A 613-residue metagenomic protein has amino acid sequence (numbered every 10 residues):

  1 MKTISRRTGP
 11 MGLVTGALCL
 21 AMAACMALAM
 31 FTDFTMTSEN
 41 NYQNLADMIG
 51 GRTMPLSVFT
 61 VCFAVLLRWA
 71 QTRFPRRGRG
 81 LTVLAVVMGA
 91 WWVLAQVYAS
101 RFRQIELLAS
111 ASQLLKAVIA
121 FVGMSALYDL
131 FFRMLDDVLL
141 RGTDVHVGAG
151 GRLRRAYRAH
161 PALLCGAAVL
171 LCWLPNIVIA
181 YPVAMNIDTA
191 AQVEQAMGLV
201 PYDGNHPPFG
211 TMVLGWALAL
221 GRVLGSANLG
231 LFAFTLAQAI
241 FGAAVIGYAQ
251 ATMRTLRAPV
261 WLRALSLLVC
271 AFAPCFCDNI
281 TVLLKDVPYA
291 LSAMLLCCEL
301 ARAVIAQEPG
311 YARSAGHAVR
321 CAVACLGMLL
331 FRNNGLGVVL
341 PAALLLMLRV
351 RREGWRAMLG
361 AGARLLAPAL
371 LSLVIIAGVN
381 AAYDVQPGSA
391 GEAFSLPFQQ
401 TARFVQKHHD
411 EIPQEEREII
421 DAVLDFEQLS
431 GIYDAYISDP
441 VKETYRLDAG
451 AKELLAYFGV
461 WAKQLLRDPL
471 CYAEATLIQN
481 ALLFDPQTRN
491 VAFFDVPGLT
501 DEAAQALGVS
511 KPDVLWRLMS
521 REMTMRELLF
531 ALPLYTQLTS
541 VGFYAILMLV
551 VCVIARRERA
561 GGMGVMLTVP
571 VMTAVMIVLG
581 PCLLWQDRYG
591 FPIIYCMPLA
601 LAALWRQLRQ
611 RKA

Functional and structural regions predicted by a protein language model:
L18-F34, A85-Y98, R158-M185, P368-A381: Transmembrane signal-anchor helices characteristic of membrane glycosylation enzymes that use polyprenol
N41-V58, L229-A233, I478-L567: Membrane-interface anchor segments at the N-terminal boundary of transmembrane helices in multi-pass membrane enzymes
R76-T82, A162-L164, A249-F272, L291: Transmembrane-helix signature of polytopic, membrane-embedded enzymes that assemble or transfer cell-envelope glycans
A126, L130, M197, Y289-E308 (+3 more regions): Specific aromatic-rich, kink-prone transmembrane helix
A126, L236-R257: Transmembrane-helix motifs of polytopic, lipid-linked glycan transferases
A180-Q192, P201-A217, G225-L229, P592: Extracytoplasmic catalytic/substrate-binding loops of multi-pass membrane glycan-assembly enzymes
H317-R332, A343-L344, P368: Membrane-interface alpha helices of multi-pass inner-membrane proteins
V385-D513: Membrane-proximal stem/loop segments at transmembrane-domain junctions that anchor or position
